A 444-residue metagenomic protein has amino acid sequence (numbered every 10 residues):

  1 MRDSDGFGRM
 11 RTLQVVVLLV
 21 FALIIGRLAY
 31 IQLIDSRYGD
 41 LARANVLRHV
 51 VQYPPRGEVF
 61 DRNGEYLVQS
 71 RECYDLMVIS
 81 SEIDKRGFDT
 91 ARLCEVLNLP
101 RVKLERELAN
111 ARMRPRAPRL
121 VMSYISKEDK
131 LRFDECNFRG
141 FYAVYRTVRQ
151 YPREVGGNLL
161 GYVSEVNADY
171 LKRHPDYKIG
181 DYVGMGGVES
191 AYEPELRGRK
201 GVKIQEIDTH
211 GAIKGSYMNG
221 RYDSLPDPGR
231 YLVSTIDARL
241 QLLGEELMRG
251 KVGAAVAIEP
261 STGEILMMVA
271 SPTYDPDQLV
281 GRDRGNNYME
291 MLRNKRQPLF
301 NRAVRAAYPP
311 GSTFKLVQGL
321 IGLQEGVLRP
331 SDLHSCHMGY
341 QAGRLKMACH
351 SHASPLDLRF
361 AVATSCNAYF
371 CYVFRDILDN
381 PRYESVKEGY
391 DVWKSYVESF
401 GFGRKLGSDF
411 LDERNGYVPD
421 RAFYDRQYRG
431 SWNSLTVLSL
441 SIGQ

Functional and structural regions predicted by a protein language model:
M1-D283, A307, G389-S399, S439: Periplasmic/cell-envelope proteins involved in peptidoglycan metabolism and beta-lactam response
V68, D208-I213, Y217-G220, S261-S312 (+1 more regions): Beta-lactam-recognizing serine transpeptidase/beta-lactamase-like catalytic domain environment
